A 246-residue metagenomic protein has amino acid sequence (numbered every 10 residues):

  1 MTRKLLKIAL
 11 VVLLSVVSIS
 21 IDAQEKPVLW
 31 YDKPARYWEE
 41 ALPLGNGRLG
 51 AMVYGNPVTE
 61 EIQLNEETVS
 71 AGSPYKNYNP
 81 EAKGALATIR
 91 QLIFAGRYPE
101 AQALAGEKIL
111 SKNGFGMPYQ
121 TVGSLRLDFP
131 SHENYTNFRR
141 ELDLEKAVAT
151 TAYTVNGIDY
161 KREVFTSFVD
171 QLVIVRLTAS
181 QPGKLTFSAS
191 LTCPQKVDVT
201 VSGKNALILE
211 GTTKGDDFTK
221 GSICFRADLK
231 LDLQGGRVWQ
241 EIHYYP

Functional and structural regions predicted by a protein language model:
M1-Q24: Bacterial Sec-dependent N-terminal signal peptides
Q24-P246: Aromatic-residue-lined binding/catalytic grooves and analogous aromatic/hydrophobic interfacial grooves in multimeric
